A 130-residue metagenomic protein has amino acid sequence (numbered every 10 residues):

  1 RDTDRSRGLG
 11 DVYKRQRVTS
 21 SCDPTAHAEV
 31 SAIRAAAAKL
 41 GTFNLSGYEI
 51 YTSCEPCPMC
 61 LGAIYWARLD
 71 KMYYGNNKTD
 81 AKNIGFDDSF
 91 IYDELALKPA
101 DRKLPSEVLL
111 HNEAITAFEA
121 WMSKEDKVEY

Functional and structural regions predicted by a protein language model:
D2-Y13: Single conserved hydrophobic/aromatic residue that forms the stacking wall/gate of nucleotide- or nucleobase-binding
S6, A26, V30, P58: Glycine-rich phosphate-binding loop at the start of an alpha helix
D11, R15, C22-P24, S31-A32: N-terminal pre-ligand scaffold of iron-sulfur
T19-H27, E55, D101, L109: Residues at secondary-structure transition points
C22, I33-A67: Helix-adjacent hinge/juxtasegments
A63-Y130: Zinc-dependent deaminase
